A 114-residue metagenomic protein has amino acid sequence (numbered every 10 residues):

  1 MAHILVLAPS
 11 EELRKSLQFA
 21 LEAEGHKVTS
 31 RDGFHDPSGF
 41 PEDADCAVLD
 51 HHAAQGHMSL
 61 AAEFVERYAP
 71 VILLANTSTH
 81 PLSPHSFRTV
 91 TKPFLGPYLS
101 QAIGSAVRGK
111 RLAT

Functional and structural regions predicted by a protein language model:
S10-S30: Two-component/phosphorelay signaling modules centered on CheY-like receiver
R14, G33-Y68, N76-T79: Conserved phosphotransfer microenvironments
E24, R67, P84-H85: Short, structured coil segments at secondary-structure junctions
S30-R31, L73: A structural preference for short, hydrophobic beta-strand core positions in alpha/beta folds
S59, A75-K92: Alpha4 helix (beta4-alpha4-beta5 surface) of REC/receiver domains from two-component response regulators
F94-V107: C-terminal output helix
K110-T114: CheY-like receiver
